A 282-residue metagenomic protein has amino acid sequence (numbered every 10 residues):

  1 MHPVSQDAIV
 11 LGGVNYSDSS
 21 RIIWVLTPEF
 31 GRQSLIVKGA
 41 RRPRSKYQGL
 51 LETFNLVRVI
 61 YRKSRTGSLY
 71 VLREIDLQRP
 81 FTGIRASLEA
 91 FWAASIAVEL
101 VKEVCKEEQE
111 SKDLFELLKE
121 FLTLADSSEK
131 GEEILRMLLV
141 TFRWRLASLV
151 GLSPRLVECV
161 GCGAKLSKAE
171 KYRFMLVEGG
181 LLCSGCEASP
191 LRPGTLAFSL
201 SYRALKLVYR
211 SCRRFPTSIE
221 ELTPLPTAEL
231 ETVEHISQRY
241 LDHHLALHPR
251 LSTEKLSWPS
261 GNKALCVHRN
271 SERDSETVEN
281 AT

Functional and structural regions predicted by a protein language model:
M1-T282: Non-catalytic alpha-helical scaffolds and adjoining flexible linkers that form interface surfaces for assembly
